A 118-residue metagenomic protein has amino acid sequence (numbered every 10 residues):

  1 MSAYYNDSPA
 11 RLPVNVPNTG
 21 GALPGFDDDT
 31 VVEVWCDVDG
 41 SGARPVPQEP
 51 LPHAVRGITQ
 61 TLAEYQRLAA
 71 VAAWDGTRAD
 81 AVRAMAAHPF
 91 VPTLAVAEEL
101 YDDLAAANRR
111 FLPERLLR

Functional and structural regions predicted by a protein language model:
M1-R118: Long, compositionally biased stretches enriched for glycine and/or charged residues
